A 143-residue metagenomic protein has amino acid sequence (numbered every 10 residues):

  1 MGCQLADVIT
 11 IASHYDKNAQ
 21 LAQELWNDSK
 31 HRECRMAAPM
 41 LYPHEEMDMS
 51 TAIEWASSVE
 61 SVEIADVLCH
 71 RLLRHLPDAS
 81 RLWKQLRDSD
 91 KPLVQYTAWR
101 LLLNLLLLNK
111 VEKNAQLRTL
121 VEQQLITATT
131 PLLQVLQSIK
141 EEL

Functional and structural regions predicted by a protein language model:
M1-L143: Alpha-helical scaffold domains
